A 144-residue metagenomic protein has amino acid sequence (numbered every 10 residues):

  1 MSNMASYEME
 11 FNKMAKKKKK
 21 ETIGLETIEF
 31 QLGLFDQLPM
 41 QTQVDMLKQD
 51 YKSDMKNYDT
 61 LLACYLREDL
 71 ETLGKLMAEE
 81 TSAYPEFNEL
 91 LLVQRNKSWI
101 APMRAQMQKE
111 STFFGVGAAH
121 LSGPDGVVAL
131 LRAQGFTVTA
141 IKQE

Functional and structural regions predicted by a protein language model:
M1-Q108, G126: Hydrophobic, often amphipathic alpha-helical segments used for membrane interaction and targeting
E89-E144: A cross-kingdom marker for long, charged
